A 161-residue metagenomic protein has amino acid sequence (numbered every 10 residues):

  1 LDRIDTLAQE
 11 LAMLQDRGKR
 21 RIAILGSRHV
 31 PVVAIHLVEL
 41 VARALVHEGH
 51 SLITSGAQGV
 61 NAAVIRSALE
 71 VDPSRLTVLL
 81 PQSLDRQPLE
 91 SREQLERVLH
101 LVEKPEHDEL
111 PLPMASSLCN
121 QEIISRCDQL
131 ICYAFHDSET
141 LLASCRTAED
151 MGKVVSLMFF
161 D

Functional and structural regions predicted by a protein language model:
L1-K19, H29-D161: Acidic/glycine-enriched connector segments
